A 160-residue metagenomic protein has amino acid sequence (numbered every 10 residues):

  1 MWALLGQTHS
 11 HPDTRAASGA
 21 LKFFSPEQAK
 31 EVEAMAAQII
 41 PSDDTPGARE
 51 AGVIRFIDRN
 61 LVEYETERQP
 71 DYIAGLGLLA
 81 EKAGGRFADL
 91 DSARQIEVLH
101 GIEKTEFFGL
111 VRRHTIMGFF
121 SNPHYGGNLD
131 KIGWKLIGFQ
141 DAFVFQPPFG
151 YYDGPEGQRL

Functional and structural regions predicted by a protein language model:
W2-A34: C-terminal segment of N-terminal export signals and the immediately downstream linker at the start of the mature
A20-F24, T45, E67: Conserved aromatic-histidine-acidic binding/catalytic patches
E27-A34, G52-L160: Mature-region segments of soluble proteins
P41: Short amphipathic, basic-aromatic surface patches that mediate peripheral association with negatively charged
P46, A51: Zn2+-dependent metallopeptidase catalytic domains
